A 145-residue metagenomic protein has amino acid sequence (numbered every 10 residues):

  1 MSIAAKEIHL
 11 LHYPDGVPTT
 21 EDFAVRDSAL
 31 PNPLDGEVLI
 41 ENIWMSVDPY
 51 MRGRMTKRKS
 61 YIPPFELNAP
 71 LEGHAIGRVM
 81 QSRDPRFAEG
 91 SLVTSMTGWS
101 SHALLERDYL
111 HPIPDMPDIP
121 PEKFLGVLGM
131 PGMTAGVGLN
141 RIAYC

Functional and structural regions predicted by a protein language model:
M1, R26-S28, A103: Generic detection of short hydrophobic beta-strand segments and adjacent strand-loop junctions
I3-I8: Short structural boundary motif marking the start of a folded domain
L10-G16, M45-V47: Short polar catalytic/cofactor-binding loops
P18-A29: Short glycine/threonine/proline-enriched tight-turn/helix- or strand-capping micro-motif at secondary-structure
L30-V47, M55-W99: Glycine-rich beta-strand-centered segment in the early N-terminal region that forms part of a ligand/cofactor-binding
G73-R78, A88-C145: NAD(P)H dinucleotide-binding glycine-rich loop of Rossmann-like/cofactor-binding domains, especially the beta1-alpha1
